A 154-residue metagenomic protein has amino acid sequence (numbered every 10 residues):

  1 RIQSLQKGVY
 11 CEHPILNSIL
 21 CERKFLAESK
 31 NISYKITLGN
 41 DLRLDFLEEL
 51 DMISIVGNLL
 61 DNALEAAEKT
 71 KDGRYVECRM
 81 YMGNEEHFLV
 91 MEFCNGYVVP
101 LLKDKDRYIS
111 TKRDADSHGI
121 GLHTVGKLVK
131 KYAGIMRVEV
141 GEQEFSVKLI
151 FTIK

Functional and structural regions predicted by a protein language model:
G8-C11, K35-I55: Conserved short strand/loop->alpha-helix "switch" segment adjacent to the catalytic nucleotide/phosphoryl-transfer site
E12-S29: Short beta-to-alpha transition helix within the HATPase_c
E49-G73, K131: Conserved ATP-binding N-box helix of the HATPase_c
G73-E86: Short beta-strand/loop element within the Bergerat-fold HATPase_c
H87-G119: Glycine-rich/acidic phosphate-handling loop/turn and adjacent ATP-lid/helix of nucleotide-binding kinase/ATPase domains
V99, G141-K148: Glycine-rich nucleotide-binding loop
T124-G134: Conserved glycine-/histidine-rich ATP-lid loop and adjacent helix of the Bergerat-fold HATPase_c
A133-G141: Glycine-rich ATP-binding loops of the HATPase_c
